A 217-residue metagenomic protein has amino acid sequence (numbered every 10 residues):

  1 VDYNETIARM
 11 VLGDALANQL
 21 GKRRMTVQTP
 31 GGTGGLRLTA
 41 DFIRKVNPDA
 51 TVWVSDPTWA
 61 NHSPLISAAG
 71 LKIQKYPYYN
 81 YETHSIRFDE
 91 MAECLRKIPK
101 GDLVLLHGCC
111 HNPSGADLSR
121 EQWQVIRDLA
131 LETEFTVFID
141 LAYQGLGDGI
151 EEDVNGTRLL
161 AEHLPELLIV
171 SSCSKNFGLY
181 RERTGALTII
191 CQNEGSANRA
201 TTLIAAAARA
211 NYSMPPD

Functional and structural regions predicted by a protein language model:
V1-E132, Q144-L146, E151, N155-T157 (+1 more regions): Conserved core of the PLP fold type I
T26, L167-L168: A broad, low-specificity signal marking well-ordered, structured residues that form hydrophobic/aromatic
G101, L164, E182-T184: Active-site lining segments that contact anionic ligands and/or coordinate catalytic metals
V137-F138: Residue-level marker for buried hydrophobic side chains located in beta-strands that build the well-ordered beta-sheet
L141: Walker B catalytic acidic pair
L168-D217: PLP-dependent aminotransferase class I/II
